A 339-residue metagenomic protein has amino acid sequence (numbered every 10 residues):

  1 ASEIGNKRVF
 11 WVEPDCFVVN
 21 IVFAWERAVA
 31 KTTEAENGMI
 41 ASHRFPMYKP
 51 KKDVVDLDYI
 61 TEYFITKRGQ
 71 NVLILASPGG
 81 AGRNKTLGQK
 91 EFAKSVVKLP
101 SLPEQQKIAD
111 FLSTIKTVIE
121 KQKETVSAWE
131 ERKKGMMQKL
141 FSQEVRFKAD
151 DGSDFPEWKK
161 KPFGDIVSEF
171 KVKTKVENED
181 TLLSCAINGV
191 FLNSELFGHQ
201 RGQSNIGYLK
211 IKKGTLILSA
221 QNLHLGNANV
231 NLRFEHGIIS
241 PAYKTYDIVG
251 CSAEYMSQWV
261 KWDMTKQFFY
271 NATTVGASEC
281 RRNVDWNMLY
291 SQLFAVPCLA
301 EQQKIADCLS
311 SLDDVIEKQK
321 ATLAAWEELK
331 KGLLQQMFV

Functional and structural regions predicted by a protein language model:
A1-V18, G164-K175, E179-K213: Sequence-specific dsDNA recognition surfaces
E3-N6, A81, S113, E120 (+4 more regions): Short, solvent-exposed loop/turn positions at domain surfaces that link secondary-structure elements or cap domain
V9-G69, G207-T265, N271, S278-E279 (+1 more regions): A short beta-sheet element
F23, F111-S113, N222, C308-S310: Short, surface-exposed secondary-structure boundary micro-motifs
M39-F45, G80-P103, G237-A242, G276-A300: A short glycine-rich beta-alpha junction/loop motif
K94, L102, A149-T174, S291: Non-catalytic DNA-recognition/assembly elements of restriction-modification systems
E104-D110, Q303-K304: Short, solvent-exposed linear patches
K107, T114-T117, K121-K160, A321-V339: Short amphipathic coiled-coil heptad-repeat segments
